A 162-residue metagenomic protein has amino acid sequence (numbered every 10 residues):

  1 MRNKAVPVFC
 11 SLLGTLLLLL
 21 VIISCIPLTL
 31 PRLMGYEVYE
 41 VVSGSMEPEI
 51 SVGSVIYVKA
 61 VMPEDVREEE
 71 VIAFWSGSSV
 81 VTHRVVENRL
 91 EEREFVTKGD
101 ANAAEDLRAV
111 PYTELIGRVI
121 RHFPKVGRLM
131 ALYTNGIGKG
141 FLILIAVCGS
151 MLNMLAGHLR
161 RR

Functional and structural regions predicted by a protein language model:
M1-S54, R128-R162: Protein maturation boundaries and topogenic segments
R2-K4, M62, R67, R89 (+2 more regions): Serine/threonine-rich low-complexity intrinsically disordered regions
A5, A60, A73, A101-A104 (+4 more regions): A sequence-composition feature that detects small, non-aromatic residues
C10-G14, L19, I26-K98, N102: Feature for secretory/organellar precursors and membrane-associated catalytic proteins
E64, A73-W75, V80, V119-R121 (+2 more regions): Short, intrinsically disordered/low-complexity patches at protein termini and at juxtamembrane boundaries
E69, W75, E114, H122-F123 (+2 more regions): Short, charged/polar low-complexity linear motifs in solvent-exposed/disordered segments
V86, L90-R128: Extended, hydrophilic extramembrane loops/domains of integral membrane proteins
